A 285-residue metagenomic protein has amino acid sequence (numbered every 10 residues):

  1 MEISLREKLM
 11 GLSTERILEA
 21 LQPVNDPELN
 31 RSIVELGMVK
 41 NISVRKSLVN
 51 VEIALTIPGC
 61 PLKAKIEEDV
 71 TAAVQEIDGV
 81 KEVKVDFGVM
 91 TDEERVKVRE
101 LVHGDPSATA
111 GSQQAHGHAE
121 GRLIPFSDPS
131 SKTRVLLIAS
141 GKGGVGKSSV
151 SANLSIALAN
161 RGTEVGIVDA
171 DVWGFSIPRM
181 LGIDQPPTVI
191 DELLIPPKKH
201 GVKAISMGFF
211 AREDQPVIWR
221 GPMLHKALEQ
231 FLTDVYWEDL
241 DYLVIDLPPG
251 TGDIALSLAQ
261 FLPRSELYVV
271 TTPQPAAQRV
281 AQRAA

Functional and structural regions predicted by a protein language model:
E2-K40: N-proximal, solvent-exposed amphipathic alpha-helical segments enriched in charged/polar residues
L21, V39, C60, V74 (+8 more regions): Residue-level signature of catalytic and energy-coupling elements of molecular machines, predominantly ATP/GTP-dependent
E35-M38, A64-A139: Extreme N-terminal, non-catalytic leader segments that precede Walker-type/kinase nucleotide-binding cores
R45-T56, I205: Short, aliphatic-rich beta-strand segments
Q75, A159, A259: Gly/Ala-rich phosphate-binding loop of Rossmann-like dinucleotide-binding domains, activating on the conserved
R134-V172, A281, A285: Walker A/P-loop phosphate-binding motif and the immediately C-terminal alpha-helix
L158-W219, H225-L232: Phosphate-binding loop that captures ATP/GTP phosphates
D234, D241-A285: Conserved catalytic-core segment of NTP-binding enzymes
